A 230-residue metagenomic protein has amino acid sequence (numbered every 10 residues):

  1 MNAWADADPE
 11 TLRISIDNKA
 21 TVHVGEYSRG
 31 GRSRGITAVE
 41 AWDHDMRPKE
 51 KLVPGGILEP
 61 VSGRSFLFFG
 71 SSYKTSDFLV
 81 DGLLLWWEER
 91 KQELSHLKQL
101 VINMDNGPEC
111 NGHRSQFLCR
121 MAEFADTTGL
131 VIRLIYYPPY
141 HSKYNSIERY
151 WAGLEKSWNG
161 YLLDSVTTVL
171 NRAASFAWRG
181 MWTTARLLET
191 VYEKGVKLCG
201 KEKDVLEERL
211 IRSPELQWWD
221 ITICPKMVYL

Functional and structural regions predicted by a protein language model:
M1-A38: Charge-mixed, compositionally biased segments that are often intrinsically disordered regulatory tracts
I14-S15, Q99-N106, L134-P139, R172-A173: Extended hydrophobic secondary-structure segments that form protein cores and membrane-embedded regions
V39-N103, P108: Electropositive, glycine- and tryptophan-enriched low-complexity nucleic-acid-binding patches
Q92, G160-L230: C-terminal accessory extensions appended to soluble enzyme cores
M104-F117, P138-Y144: Acidic, metal-coordinating catalytic cores used for nucleic-acid/nucleotide bond scission and strand-transfer chemistry
F117-R133: Two-metal-ion acidic nuclease core segments, chiefly of the RNase H-like superfamily
A122, G153-L162: Acidic, Ser/Thr-rich peripheral helices and adjacent loops at domain boundaries
L134-K156: RNase H-like two-metal-ion nuclease catalytic core shared by retroviral integrases and related mobile-element nucleases
